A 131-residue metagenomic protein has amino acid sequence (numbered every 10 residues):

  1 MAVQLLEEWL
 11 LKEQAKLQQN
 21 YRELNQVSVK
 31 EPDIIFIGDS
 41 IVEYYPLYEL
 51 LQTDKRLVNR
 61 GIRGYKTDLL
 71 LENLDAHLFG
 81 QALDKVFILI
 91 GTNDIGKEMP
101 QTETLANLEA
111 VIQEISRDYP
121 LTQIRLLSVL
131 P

Functional and structural regions predicted by a protein language model:
M1-I37, V42, P46-T53: N-terminal secretory targeting modules
I35-I37, V58, V86: Conserved beta-strand elements of the Class I
S40, I62, T92-N93: Active-site metal-binding loops of divalent metal-dependent hydrolases
I41, G64, P131: Residue-level detector of flexible, active-site-proximal loop/helix-junction positions within diverse enzyme catalytic
E43, K66, I95: Flexible, glycine-rich phosphate/dinucleotide-binding loops and adjacent beta-alpha linkers at cofactor/substrate
K55, E72-P131: Alpha-helical cap/lid subdomain in secreted, periplasmic, or secretory-pathway luminal O-acyl-processing enzymes
R56-K66: A short beta-strand-loop structural module common to alpha/beta enzyme folds
K66-E72: Structural motif
